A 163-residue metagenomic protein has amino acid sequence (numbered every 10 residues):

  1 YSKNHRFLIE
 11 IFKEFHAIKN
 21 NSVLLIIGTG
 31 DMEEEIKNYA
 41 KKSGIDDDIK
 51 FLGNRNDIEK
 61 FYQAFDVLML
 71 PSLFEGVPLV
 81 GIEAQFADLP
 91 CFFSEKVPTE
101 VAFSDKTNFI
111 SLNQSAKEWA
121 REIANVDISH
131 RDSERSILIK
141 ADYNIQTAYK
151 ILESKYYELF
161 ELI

Functional and structural regions predicted by a protein language model:
Y1-E14, D31-K37: A conserved mid-protein helix/loop that constitutes part of the nucleotide-sugar donor-binding site
L8-I11, L24, W119, L152: A structural motif in glycosyltransferase catalytic domains
K37-G53: Nucleotide-activated donor-binding/catalytic signature segment of Leloir-type glycosyltransferases, i.e., the conserved
N54, L73: Aromatic "clamp/platform" in nucleotide-sugar-dependent glycosyltransferases that forms part of the donor/acceptor
L68-M69: A short hydrophobic beta-strand element within the catalytic core of glycosyltransferases that build diverse glycans
P90-S94: Short hydrophobic beta-strand element within catalytic cores of glycosyltransferases and related nucleotide-activated
E100-I128: Change "using UDP/GDP/dTDP sugars" to "using nucleotide sugars
H130-I163: A charged, aromatic-enriched C-terminal amphipathic alpha-helix characteristic of glycosyltransferases across folds
